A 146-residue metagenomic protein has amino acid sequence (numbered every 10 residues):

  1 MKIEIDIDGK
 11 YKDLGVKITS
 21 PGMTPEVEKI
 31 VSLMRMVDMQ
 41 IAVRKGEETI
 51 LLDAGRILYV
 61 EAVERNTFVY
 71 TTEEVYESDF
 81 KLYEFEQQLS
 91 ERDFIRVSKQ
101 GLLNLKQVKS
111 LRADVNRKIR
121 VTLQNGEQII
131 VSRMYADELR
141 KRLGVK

Functional and structural regions predicted by a protein language model:
M1, M23, M34-M39, M134: Detector for methionine-enriched segments
M1-E28: N-terminal regulatory/sensing modules of transcriptional regulators
D6, K17-T19, E77, T122 (+1 more regions): Generic structural detector for well-ordered beta-strands
S20-G22, N125, R133: Short, structured patches in soluble enzyme cores that scaffold and shape functional sites
E26-Q124, Q128: Conserved binding/recognition cores within well-folded domains
I130-R133, D137: C-terminal structural segments of small proteins and small subunits
K141-K146: Short, charged, intrinsically disordered terminal tails
